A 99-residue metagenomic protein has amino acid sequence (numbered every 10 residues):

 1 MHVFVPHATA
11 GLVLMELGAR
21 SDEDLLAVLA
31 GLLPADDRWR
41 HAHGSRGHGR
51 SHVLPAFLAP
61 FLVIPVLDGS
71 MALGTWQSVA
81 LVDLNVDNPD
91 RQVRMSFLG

Functional and structural regions predicted by a protein language model:
M1-G99: Active-site histidine-anchored catalytic micro-motif
